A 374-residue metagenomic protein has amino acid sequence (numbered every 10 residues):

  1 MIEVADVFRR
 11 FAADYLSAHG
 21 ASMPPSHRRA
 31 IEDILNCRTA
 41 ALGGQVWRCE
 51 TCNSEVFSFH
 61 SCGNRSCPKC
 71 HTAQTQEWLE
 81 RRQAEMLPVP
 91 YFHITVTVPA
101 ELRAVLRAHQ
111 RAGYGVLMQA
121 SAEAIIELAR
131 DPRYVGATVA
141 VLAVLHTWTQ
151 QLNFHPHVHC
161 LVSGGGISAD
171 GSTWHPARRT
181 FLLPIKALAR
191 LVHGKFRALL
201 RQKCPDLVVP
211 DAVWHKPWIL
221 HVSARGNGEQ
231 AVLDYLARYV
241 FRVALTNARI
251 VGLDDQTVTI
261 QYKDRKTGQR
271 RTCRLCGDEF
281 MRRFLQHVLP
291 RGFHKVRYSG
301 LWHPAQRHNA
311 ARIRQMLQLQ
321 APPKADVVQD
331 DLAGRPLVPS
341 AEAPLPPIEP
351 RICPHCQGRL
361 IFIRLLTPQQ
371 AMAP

Functional and structural regions predicted by a protein language model:
M1-P374: Beta->alpha loop/short-helix hinge microenvironment recognizer with preference for catalytic Tyr/His contexts
